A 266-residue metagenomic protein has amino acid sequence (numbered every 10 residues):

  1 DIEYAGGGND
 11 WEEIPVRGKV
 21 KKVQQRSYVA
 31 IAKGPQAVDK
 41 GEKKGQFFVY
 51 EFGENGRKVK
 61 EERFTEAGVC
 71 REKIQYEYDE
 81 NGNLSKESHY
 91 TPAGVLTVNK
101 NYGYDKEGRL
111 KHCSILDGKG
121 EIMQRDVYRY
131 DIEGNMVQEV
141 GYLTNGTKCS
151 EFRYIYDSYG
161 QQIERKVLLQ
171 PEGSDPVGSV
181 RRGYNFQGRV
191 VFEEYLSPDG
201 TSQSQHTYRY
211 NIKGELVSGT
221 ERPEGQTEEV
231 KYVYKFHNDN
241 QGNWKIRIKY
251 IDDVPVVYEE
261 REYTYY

Functional and structural regions predicted by a protein language model:
D1-Y266: Buried hydrophobic residues that stabilize the cores of well-folded domains
